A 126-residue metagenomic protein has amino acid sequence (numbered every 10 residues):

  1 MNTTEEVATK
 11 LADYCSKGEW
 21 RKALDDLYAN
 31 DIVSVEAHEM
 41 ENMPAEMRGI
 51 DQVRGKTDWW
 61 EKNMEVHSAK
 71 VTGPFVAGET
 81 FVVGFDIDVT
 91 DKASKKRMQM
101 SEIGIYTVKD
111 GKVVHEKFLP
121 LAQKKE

Functional and structural regions predicted by a protein language model:
M1, E46, I50: Flexible, glycine- and charge-enriched loops at secondary-structure boundaries
N2-D31: Short acidic-aromatic low-complexity motifs
T3, V35, R54, D58-E126: A beta-strand edge to alpha-helix "cap/lid" segment located at domain peripheries
A8-G18, M40-P44, W60-N63: Short, mixed-charge, low-aromatic patches
K10, A23, Q52-G55, W59: Alpha-helical elements of Rossmann-like donor-binding domains used by nucleotide-donor carbohydrate transfer enzymes
E19-L27, G49-D51, T72-P74: Short, functional N-terminal and low-complexity linear motifs
L24, A29, A37, K95-R97: Generic secondary-structure boundary/loop-capping signal
V33-M47: A short gly/proline-enriched turn/hairpin at secondary-structure junctions
